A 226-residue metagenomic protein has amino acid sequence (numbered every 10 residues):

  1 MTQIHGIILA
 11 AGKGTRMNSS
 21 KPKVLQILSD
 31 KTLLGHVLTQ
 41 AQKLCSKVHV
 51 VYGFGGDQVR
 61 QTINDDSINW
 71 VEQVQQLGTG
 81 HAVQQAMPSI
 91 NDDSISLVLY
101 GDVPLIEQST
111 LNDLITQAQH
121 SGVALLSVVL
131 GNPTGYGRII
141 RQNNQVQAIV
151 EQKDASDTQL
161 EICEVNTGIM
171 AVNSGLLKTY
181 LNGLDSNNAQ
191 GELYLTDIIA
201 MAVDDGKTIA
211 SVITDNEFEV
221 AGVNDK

Functional and structural regions predicted by a protein language model:
M1-S19: N-terminal nucleotide-binding beta1-loop-alpha1 segment
M1-T2, K31-D113: Conserved N-terminal catalytic core of the sugar/cofactor nucleotidyltransferase
T2, C163-K226: Conserved alpha/beta core of the MobA/IspD/sugar-nucleotide pyrophosphorylase nucleotidyltransferase superfamily
I8, L34, A86, D102 (+4 more regions): Residue-level signal for inorganic ion chemistry
A10, Y52, Y100, S127-V128: Short beta-strand/turn micro-motifs composed of small residues that flank or help shape donor/cofactor-binding pockets
K21-Q26, L184-N187: Short glycine-enriched, charge-decorated loop/helix-capping segments at active-site entrances that position
V24, S67-N69, Q145, T208-A210: Conserved beta-strand segments of alpha/beta enzyme cores
I106-A189, K207: Conserved core of the sugar-phosphate nucleotidyltransferase
